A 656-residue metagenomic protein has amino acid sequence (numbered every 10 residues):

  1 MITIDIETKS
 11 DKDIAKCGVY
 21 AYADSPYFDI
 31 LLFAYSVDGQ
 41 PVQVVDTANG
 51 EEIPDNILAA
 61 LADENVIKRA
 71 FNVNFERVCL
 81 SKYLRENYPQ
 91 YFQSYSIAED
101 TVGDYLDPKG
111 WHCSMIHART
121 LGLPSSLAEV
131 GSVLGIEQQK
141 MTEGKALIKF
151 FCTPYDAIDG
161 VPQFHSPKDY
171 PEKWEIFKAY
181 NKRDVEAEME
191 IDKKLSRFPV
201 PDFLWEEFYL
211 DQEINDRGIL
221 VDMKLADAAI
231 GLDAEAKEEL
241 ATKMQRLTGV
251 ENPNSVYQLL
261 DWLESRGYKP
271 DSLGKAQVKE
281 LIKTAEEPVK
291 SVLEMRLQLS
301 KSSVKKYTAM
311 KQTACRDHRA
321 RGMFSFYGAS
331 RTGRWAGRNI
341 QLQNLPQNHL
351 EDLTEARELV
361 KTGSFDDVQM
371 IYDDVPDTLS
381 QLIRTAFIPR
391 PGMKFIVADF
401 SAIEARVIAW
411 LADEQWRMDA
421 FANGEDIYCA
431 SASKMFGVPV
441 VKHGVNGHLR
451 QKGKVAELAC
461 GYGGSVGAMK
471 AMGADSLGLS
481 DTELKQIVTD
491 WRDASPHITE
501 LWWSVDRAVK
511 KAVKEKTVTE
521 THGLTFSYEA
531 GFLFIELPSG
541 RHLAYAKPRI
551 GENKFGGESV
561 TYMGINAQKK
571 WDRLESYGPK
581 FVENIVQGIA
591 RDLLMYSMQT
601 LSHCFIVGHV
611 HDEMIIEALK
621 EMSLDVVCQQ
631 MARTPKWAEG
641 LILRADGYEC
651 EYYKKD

Functional and structural regions predicted by a protein language model:
M1-I14, S25, L32-A34, G122 (+7 more regions): Conserved "right-hand" nucleotidyltransferase catalytic core of DNA-directed polymerases
T3-I4, F71, H112-C113, F387-I403: Conserved catalytic palm subdomain of right-hand nucleotidyl-transferase polymerases, strongest for RNA-directed enzymes
F28-Y35, G39-D192, S196, E351 (+2 more regions): Active-site-proximal helix-loop-helix substrate-binding element of RNase H-like nuclease domains
L58-A62, L379-K394, Q599-L601: A short acidic-Thr-Gly-centered motif at the start of a beta-strand
N74-P89, L121, L260-S265, S401-Q415 (+1 more regions): Short active-site loop/helix that positions an aromatic residue
L195-F203, E207, L593-M614: Active-site palm subdomain of RNA-directed nucleic acid polymerases
I427-H448, F555-V607: Generic long, charged, amphipathic alpha-helical segments
L477, Q629-E639: A common structural junction motif
